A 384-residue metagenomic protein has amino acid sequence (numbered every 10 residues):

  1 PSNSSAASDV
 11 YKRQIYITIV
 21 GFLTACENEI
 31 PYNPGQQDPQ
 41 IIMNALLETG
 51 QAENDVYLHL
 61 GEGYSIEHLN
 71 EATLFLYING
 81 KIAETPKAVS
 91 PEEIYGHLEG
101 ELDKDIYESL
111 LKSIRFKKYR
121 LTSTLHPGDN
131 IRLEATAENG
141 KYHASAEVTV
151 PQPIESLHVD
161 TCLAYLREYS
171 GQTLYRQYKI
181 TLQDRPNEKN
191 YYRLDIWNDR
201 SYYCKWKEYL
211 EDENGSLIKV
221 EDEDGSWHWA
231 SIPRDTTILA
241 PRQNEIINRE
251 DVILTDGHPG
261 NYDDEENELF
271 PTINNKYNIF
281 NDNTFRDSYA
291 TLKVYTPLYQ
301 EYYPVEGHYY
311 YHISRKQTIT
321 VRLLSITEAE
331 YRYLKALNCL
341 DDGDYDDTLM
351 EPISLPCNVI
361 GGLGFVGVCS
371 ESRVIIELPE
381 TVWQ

Functional and structural regions predicted by a protein language model:
P1-Q14: Single conserved hydrophobic/aromatic residue that forms the stacking wall/gate of nucleotide- or nucleobase-binding
Q14-I15, N33: Generic detector of short alpha-helix boundary/capping microenvironments and adjacent low-complexity segments
I19-V20: Hydrophobic helical h-region of N-terminal Sec-dependent signal peptides in bacterial secretory/periplasmic proteins
L23-A25: C-terminal motif of bacterial Sec signal peptides marking the signal peptidase cleavage site
E27-Q384: A sequence/structural signal for flexible, mid-protein segments enriched in small/helix-disrupting residues
